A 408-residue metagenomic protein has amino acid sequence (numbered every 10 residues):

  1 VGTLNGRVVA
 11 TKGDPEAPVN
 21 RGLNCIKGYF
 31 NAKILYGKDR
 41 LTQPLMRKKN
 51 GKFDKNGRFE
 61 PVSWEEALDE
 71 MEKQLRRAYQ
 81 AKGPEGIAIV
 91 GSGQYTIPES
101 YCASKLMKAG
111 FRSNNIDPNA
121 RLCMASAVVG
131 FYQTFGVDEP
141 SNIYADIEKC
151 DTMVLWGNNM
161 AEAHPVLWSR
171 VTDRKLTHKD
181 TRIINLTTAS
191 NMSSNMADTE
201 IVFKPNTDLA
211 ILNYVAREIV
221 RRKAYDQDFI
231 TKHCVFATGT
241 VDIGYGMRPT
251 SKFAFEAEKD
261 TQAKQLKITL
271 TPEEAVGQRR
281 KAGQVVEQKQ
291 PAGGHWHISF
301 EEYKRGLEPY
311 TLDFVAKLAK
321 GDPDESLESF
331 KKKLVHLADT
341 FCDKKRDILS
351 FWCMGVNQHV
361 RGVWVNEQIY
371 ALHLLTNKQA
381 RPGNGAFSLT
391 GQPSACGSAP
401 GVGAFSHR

Functional and structural regions predicted by a protein language model:
V1-D228, K232-Y303, Y310-F314, D322: N-terminal export/assembly segments and adjacent metallocofactor-ligating motifs of anaerobic energy-metabolism
G13, L167-W168, H336, W364-V365 (+1 more regions): Composition- and surface-driven signal marking solvent-exposed, interaction-prone regions in large proteins
L75-R77, P140-Y144, L334-T340, L375-T376 (+1 more regions): Generic recognition of flexible, low-complexity loop/linker segments
G110, I219, A319, F341 (+1 more regions): Generic structural signal for hydrophobic core residues of well-folded globular domains
P118-N119, T231, H336, T340 (+1 more regions): Beta-strand segments within the central parallel beta-sheet cores of soluble alpha/beta enzyme folds
E302-D343: A charged, amphipathic alpha-helical module
F341-R408: A glycine-rich, hydrophobic/aromatic-adjacent loop/helix-cap motif
